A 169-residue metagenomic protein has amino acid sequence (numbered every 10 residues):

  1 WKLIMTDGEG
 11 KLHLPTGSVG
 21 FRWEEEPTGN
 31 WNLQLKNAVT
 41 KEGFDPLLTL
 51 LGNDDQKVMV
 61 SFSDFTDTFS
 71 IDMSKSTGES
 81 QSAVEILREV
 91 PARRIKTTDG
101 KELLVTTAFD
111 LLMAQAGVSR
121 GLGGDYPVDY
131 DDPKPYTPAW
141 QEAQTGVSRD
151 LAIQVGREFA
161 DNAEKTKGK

Functional and structural regions predicted by a protein language model:
W1-K165: Long, well-ordered, tryptophan-enriched scaffold segments
